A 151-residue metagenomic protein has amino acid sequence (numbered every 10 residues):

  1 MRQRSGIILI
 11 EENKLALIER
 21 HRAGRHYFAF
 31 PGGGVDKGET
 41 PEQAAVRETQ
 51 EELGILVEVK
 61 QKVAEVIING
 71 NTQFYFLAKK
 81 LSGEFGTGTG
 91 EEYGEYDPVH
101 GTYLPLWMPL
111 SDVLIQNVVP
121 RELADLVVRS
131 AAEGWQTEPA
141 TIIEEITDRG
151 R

Functional and structural regions predicted by a protein language model:
M1-A16, K37: Conserved N-terminal beta-strand and adjoining loop/helix that marks the start of the Nudix/MutT-like hydrolase domain
L9-I10, L17, A78, W107: Conserved hydrophobic "DFG−1" position in protein kinase catalytic cores
E12-K14, R22-G24, I68: Short strand-connecting beta-turns/loops that link adjacent beta-strands
A23-H26, F85: A conserved beta-turn-beta hairpin within the catalytic core of GNAT-like acetyltransferases that forms part
A29-F30: A short gly/proline-enriched turn/hairpin at secondary-structure junctions
V35-E58, I67-V119, D148-R151: Unchanged
V119-R151: Charged phosphate-binding loop/patch that engages nucleotide di/tri-phosphates or the phosphate backbone of nucleic
